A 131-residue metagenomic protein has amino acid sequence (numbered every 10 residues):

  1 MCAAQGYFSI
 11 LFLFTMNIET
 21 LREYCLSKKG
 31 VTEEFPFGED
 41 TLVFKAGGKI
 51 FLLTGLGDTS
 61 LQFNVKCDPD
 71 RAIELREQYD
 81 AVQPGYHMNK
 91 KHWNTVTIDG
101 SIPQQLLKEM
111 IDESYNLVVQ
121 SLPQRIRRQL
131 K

Functional and structural regions predicted by a protein language model:
C2-K131: Charge-dense, helix-prone N-terminal extensions
